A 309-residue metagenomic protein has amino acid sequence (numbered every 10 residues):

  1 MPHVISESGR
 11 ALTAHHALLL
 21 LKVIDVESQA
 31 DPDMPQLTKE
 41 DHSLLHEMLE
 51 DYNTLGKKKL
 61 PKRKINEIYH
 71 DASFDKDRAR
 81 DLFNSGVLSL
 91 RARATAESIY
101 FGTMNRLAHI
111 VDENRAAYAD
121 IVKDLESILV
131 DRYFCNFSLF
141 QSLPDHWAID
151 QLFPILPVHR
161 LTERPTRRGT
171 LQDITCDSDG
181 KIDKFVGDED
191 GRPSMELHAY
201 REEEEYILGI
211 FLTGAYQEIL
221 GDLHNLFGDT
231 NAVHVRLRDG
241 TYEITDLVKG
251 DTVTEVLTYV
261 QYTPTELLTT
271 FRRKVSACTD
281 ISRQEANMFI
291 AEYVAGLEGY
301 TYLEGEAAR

Functional and structural regions predicted by a protein language model:
H3, S8-R309: Charged (often Lys/Glu-rich) extended helix/loop segments that serve as interaction or gating elements
